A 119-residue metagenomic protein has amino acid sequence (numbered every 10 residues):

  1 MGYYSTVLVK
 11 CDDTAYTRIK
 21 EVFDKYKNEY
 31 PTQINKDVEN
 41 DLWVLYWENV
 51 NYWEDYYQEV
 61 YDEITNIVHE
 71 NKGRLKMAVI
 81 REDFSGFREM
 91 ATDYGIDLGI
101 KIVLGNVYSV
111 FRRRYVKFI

Functional and structural regions predicted by a protein language model:
M1-Y26: Short, extreme N-terminal segment that most often corresponds to the first beta-strand
F23-I119: Charged interaction segments
